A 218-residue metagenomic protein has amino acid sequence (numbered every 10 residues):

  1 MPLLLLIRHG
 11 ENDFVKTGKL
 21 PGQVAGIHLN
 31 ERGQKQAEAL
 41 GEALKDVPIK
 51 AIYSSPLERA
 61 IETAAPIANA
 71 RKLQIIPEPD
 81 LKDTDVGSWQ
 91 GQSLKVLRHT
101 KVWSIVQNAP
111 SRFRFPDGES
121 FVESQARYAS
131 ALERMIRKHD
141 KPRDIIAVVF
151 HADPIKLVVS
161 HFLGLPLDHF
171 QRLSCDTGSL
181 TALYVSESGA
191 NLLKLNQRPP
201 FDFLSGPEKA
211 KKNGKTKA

Functional and structural regions predicted by a protein language model:
M1-P2, T84-K95, R137, K141-D144 (+1 more regions): Acidic, low-complexity terminal tails and accessory targeting/binding regions of phosphate-metabolizing enzymes
L3-H9, V148: Short, hydrophobic/glycine-enriched beta-strand segments
R8, D13-L73, P77: Active-site-proximal alpha-helix that buttresses catalytic centers in soluble enzyme cores
N12, P154-I155: Short active-site segment of divalent metal-dependent hydrolases/proteases that encodes the spacing between
F14, A70-A129, Y184, L193-Q197 (+1 more regions): Phosphate-handling substructures
E38-E42, Q125, A129-R137, V159: Generic structural signal for well-ordered alpha-helical scaffold segments
S54-S55, A126, V149-F150: Short beta-strand scaffold positions
P66, L157, H161: Active-site signature of alpha/beta-hydrolase-fold catalytic machinery across serine- and Asp/Cys-nucleophile hydrolases
